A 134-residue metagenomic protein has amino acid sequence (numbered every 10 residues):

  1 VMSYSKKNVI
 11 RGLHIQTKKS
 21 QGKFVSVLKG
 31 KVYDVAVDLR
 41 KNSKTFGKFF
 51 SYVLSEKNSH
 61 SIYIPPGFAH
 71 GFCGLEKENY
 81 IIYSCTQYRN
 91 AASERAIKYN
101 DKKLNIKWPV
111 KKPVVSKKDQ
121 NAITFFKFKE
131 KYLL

Functional and structural regions predicted by a protein language model:
V1-H60, C73, K77-E78, C85 (+1 more regions): Non-catalytic, conserved peripheral segments adjacent to functional cores
H70: Glycine-rich nucleotide phosphate-binding loop and flanking beta-alpha elements of Rossmann-like dinucleotide-binding
